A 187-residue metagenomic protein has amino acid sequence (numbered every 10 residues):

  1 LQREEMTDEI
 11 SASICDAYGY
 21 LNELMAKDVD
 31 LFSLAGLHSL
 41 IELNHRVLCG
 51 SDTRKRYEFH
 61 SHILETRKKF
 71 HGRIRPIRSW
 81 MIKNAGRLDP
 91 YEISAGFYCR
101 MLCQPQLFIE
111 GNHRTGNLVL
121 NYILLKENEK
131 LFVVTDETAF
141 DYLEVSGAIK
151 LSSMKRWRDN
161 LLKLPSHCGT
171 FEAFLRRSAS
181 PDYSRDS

Functional and structural regions predicted by a protein language model:
L1-S187: FIC/Doc superfamily catalytic core
